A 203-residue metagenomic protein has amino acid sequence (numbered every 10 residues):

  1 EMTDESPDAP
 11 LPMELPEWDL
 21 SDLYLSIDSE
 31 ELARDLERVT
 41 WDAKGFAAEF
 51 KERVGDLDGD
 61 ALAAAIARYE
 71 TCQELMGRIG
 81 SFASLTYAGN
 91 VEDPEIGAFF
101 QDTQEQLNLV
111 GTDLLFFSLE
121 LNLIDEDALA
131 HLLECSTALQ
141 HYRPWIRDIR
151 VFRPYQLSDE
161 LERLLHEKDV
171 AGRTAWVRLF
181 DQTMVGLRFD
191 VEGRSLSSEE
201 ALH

Functional and structural regions predicted by a protein language model:
E1-H203: A well-structured
